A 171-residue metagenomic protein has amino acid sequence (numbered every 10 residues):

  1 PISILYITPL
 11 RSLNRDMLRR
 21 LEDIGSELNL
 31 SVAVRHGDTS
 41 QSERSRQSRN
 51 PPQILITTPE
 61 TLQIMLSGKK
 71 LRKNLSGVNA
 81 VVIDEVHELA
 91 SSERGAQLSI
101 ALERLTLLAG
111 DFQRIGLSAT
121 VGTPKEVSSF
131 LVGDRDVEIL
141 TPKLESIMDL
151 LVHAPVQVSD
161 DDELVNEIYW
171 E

Functional and structural regions predicted by a protein language model:
P1, G25-L28, R46-N50, L71-S76 (+4 more regions): Conserved catalytic network of the ASCE P-loop NTPase/AAA+ motor domain
I2-T57, T61, S129: Conserved nucleic-acid-binding Ia/Ib motif block in the N-terminal RecA-like helicase ATPase lobe
L5, A33, V82, I115 (+1 more regions): Hydrophobic/aromatic beta-strand patches that form the interior of the parallel beta-sheet core in alpha/beta enzyme
P9, L21, V32, T58 (+5 more regions): Conserved structural-core and active-site-/substrate-pathway-adjacent residues in large, well-folded domains of enzymes
L10-N14, R19, D38-Q41, E60-Q63 (+4 more regions): Conserved nucleotide-binding/hydrolysis micro-motifs of P-loop NTPases
L18-R19, R46, S67-L71, R94-A96 (+1 more regions): Short amphipathic alpha-helical segments
L55, P59-Q63, K69-A109, Q113-R114: SF2 helicase catalytic motif II
E103, Q113-E171: Conserved interdomain linker/interface between the two RecA-like ATPase lobes of SF2 helicase motors
